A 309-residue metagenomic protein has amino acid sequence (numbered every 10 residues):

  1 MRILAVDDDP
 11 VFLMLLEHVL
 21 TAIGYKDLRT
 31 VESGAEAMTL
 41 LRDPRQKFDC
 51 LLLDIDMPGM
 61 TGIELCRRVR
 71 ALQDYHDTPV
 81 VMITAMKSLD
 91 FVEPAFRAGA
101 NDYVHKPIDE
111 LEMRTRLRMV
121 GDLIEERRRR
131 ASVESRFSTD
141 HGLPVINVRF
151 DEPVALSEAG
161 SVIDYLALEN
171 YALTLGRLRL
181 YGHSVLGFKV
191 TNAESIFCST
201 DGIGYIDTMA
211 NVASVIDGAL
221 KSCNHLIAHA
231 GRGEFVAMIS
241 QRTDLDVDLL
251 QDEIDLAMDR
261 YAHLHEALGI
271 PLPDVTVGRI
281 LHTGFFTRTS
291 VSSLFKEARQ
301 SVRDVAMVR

Functional and structural regions predicted by a protein language model:
M1-L20, L51: Conserved acidic segment of CheY-like receiver
D7, D54, T84: Active-site residues of response regulator receiver
M57, V69: Receiver (REC) domain active-site loop signature in two-component systems and cognate sites in sensor histidine kinases
D122-G176: CheY-like receiver
V154-L173, R179-S184, T191-D217, A228-R232 (+2 more regions): Conserved long alpha-helical elements within nucleotide-processing catalytic cores of c-di-GMP signaling and class III
H225-S240, H263-E297: A short glycine-enriched loop-to-beta-strand structural element that forms part of the catalytic core of nucleotide
